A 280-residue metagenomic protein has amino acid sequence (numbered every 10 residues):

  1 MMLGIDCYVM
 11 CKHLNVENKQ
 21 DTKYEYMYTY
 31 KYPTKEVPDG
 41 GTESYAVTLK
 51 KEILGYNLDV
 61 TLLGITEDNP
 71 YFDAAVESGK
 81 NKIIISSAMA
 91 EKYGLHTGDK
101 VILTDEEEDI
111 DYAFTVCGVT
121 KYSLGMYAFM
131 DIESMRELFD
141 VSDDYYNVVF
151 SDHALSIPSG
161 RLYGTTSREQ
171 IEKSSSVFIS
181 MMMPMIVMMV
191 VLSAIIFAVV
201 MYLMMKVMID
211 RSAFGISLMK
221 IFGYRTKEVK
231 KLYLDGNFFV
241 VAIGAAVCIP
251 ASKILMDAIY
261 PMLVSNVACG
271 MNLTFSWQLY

Functional and structural regions predicted by a protein language model:
M1-Y24, K206, I259, L263: Alpha-helical transmembrane segments
M2, M183-L203, N237-C248: Alpha-helical transmembrane segments of integral membrane proteins
E17, S159-V199, V207-R211, L218 (+2 more regions): Peri-transmembrane interface segments
N18-T66, D152: Membrane-proximal extracellular/periplasmic loop immediately following the first transmembrane helix
D21-T22, T66, V119-H153: Small-residue transmembrane helix packing/gating motifs
S44-E107, D111-Y122, Y127, E137: Short beta-strand boundary microenvironments
G223, E228-V229: Glycine/proline-centered hinge or cleavage motifs at structural transition points of membrane proteins
K231, I243-Y280: Short helix-loop junctions at transmembrane helix boundaries
